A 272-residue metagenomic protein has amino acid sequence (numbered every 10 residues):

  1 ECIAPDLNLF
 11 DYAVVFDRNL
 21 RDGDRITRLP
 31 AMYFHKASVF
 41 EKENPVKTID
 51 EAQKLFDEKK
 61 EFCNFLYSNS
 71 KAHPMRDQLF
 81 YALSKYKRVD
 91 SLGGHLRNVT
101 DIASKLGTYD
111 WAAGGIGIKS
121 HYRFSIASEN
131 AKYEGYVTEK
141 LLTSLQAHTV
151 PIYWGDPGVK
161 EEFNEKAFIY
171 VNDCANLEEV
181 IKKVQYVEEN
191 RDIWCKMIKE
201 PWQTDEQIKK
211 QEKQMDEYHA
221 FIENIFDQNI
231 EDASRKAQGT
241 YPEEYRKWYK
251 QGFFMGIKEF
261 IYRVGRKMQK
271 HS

Functional and structural regions predicted by a protein language model:
E1-S91, H95, T100-A112, I116-A127 (+1 more regions): Pol beta-like nucleotidyltransferase catalytic core
